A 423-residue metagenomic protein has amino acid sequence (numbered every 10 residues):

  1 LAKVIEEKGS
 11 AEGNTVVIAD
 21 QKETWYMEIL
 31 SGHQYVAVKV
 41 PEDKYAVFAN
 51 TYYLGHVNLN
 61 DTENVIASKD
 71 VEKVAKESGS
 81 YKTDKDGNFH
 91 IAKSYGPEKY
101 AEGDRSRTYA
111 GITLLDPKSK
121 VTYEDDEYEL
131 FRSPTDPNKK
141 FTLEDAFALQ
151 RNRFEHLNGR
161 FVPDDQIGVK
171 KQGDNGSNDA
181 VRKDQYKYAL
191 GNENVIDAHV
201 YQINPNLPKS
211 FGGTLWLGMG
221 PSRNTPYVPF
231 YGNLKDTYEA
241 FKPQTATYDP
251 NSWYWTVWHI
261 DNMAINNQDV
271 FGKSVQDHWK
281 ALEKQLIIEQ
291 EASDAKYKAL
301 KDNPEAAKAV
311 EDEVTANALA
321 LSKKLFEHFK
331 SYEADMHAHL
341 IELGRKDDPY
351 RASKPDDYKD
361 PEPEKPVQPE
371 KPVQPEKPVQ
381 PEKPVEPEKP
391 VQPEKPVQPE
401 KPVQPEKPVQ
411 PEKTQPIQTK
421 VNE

Functional and structural regions predicted by a protein language model:
K3-E28, H33-E362: C-terminus-biased signal that marks the final domain/tail of proteins
P363-Q415: Long, intrinsically disordered low-complexity tandem-repeat segments
